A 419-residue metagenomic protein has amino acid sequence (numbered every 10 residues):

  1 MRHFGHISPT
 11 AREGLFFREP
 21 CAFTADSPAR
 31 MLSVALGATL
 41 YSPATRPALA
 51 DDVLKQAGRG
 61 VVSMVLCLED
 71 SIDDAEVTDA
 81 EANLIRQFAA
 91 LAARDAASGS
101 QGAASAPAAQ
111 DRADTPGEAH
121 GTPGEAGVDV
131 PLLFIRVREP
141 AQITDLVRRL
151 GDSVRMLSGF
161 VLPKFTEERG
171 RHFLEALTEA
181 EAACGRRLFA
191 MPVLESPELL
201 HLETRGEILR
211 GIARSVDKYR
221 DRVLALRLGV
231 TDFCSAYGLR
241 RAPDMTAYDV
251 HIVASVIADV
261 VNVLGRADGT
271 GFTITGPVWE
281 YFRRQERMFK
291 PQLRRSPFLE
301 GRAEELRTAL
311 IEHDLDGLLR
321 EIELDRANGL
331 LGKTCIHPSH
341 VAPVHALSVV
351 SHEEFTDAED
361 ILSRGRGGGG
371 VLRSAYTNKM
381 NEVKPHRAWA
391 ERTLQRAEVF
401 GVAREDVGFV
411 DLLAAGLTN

Functional and structural regions predicted by a protein language model:
M1-N419: Expand to "…catalyze enediolate/carbanion chemistry for C-C bond making/breaking, isomerization, decarboxylation
